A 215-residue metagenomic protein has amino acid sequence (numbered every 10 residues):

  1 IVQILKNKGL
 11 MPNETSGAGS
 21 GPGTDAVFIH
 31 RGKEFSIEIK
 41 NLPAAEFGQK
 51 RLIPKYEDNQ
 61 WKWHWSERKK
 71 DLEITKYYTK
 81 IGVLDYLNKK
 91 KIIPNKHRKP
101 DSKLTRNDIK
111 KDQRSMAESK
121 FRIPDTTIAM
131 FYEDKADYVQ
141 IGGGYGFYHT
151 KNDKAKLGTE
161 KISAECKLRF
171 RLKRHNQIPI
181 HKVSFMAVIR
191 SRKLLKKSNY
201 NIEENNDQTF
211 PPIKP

Functional and structural regions predicted by a protein language model:
I1-Y56: Catalytic centers of nucleases
N7, E38-P212: Catalytic cores of nucleic-acid endonucleases
